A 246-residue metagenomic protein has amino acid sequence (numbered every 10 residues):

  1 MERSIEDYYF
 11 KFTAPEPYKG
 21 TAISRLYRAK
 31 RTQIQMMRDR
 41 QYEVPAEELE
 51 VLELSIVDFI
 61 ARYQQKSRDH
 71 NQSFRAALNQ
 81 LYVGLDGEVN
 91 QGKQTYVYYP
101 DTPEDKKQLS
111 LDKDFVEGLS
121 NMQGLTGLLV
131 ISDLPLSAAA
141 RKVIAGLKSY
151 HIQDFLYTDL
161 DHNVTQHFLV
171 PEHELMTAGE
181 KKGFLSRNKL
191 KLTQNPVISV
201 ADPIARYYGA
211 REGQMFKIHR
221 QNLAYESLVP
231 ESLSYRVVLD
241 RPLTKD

Functional and structural regions predicted by a protein language model:
M1-T126, A138-Y150, T158-N163, L239-D246: Helix-rich terminal scaffold detector
Y18-L26, E172-M176, P196: Catalytic cores of large soluble enzymes that bind and process phosphate-bearing ligands
K93, T126, H151-I152, L160-M176 (+4 more regions): N-terminal cationic and glycine-rich segments that engage phosphates or anionic surfaces
F155: Nuclease catalytic cores that cleave nucleic-acid phosphodiester bonds, predominantly acidic two-metal-ion
L190-D202: Short, structured beta-strand/loop micro-motifs enriched in basic residues and often containing a Trp
